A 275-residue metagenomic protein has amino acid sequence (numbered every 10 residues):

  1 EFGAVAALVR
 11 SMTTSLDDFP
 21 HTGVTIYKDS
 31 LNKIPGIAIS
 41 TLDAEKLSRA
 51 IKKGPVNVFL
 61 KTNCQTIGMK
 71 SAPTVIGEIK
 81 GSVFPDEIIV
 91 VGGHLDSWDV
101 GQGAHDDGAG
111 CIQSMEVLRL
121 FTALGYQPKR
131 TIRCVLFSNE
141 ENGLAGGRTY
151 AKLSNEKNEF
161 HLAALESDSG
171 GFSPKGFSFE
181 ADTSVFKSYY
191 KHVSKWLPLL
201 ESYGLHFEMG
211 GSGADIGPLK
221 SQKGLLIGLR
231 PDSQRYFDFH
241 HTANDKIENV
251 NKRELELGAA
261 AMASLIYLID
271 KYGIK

Functional and structural regions predicted by a protein language model:
E1-K28, K33-P35, G204: Extracellular/luminal Protease-associated
F2-A6, V56, P85-I89, P128-R133 (+2 more regions): Loop/turn elements at helix/coil->beta-strand transitions in domains of secreted/extracellular proteins
A4-V5, R49-K52, R119-Y126, K152-E156 (+2 more regions): Sec-exported extracytoplasmic/periplasmic mature domains
G23-A104, E116-Y126: Soluble metallo-hydrolase cores and metallopeptidase-like ectodomains found primarily in the secretory/periplasmic
K28-L31, P35-I39, R119, A123 (+1 more regions): His/Asp/Glu-rich mid-to-C-terminal helical/loop segments that flank catalytic regions of hydrolases
I34-I39, A44-E45, F84, D99 (+1 more regions): Metal-dependent peptidase/peptidase-like ectodomains
V100-G110, E208, E248-N251: Alpha-helix N-cap/helix-initiation motif
R119-A145: Short helix-loop-beta-strand segments that form the rim/entrance of peptidase-like active sites
